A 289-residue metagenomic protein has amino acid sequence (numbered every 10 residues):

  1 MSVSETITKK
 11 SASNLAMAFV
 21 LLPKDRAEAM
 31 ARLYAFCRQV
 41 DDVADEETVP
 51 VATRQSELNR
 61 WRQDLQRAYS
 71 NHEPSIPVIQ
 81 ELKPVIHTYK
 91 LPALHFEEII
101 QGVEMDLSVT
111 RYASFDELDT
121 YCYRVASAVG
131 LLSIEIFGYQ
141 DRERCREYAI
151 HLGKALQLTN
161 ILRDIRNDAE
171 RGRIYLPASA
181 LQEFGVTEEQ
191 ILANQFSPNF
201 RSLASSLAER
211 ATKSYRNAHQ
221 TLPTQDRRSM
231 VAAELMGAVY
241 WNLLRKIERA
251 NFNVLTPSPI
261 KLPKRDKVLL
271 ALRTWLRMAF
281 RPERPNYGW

Functional and structural regions predicted by a protein language model:
M1-Q157, L162, R166-W289: Catalytic cores of Mg2+-dependent Asp-rich isoprenoid enzymes
